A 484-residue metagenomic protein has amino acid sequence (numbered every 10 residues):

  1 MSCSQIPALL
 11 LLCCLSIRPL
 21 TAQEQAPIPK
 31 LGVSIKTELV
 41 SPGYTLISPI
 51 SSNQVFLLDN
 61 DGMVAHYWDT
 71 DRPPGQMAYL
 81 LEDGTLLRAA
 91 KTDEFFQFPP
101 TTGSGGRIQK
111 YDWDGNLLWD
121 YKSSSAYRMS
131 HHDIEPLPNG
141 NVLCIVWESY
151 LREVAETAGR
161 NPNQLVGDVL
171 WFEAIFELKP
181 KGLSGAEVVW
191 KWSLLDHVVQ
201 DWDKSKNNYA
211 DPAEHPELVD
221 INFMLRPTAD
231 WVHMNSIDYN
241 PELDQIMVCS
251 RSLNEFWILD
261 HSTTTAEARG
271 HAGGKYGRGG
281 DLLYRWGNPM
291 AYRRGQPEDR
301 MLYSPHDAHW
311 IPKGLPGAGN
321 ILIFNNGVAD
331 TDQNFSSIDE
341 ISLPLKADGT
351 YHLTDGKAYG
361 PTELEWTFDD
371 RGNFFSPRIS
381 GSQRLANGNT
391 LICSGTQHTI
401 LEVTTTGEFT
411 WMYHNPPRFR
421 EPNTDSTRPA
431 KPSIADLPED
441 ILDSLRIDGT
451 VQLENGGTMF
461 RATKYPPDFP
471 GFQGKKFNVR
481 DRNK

Functional and structural regions predicted by a protein language model:
M1-C3: N-terminal secretory signal peptides that target proteins for export/translocation
P7-R18: Bacterial N-terminal signal peptides
Q23-K484: Histidine-/acidic-rich catalytic cores in large beta-rich domains
